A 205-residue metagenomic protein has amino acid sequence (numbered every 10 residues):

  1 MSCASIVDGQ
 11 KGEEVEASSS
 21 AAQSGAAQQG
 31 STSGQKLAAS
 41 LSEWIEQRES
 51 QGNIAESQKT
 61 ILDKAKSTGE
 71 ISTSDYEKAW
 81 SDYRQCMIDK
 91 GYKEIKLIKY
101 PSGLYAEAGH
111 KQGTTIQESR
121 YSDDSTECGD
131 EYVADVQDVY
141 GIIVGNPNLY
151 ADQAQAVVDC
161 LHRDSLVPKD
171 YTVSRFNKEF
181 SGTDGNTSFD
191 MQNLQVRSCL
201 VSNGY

Functional and structural regions predicted by a protein language model:
C3-Y205: Mitochondrial intermembrane space
